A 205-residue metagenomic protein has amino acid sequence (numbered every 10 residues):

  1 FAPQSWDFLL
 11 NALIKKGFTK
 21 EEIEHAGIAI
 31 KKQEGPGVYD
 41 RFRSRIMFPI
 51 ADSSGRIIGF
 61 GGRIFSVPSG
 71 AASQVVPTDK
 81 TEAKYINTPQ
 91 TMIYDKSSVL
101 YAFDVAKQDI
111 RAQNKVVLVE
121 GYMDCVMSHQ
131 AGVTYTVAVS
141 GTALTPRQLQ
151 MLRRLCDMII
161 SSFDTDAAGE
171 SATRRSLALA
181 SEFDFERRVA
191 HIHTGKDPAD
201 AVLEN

Functional and structural regions predicted by a protein language model:
S5-L155, I159, A172-T173: Phosphate-handling DNA/RNA-contact segment within nucleic-acid enzymes
L144-N205: Conserved phosphate-handling catalytic cores of large alpha/beta enzymes
